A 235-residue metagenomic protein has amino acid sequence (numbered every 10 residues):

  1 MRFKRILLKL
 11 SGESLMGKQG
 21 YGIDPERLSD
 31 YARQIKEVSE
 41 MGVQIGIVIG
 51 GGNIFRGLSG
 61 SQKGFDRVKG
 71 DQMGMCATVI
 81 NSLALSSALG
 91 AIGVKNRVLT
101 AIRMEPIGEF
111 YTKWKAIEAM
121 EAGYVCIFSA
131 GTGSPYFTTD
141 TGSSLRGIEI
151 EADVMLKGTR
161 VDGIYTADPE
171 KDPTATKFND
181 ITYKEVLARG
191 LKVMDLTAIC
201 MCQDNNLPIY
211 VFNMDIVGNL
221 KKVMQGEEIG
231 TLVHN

Functional and structural regions predicted by a protein language model:
M1-N235: C-terminal catalytic "cap/lid" subdomain
